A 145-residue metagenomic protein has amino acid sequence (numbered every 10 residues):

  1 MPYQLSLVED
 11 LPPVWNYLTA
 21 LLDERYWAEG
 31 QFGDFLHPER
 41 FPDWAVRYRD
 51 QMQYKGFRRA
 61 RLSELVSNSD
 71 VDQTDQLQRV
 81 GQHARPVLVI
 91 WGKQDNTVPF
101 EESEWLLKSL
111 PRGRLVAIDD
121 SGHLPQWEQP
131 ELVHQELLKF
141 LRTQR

Functional and structural regions predicted by a protein language model:
P2-Y3, Y17-H83: Conserved alpha/beta-hydrolase catalytic His-Asp/Glu region
M52, G56, V98-E101, E128: Residue-level signal for the nucleotide or nucleotide-sugar donor/cofactor binding architecture
S69, Q94-V98: Acidic catalytic loop of the alpha/beta-hydrolase fold
D75-L77, P99-K108: Short alpha-helix in the alpha/beta-hydrolase fold that links the catalytic acid
H83, V89-W91, D95: Short beta-strand/loop motif that positions the catalytic acidic residue of the alpha/beta-hydrolase fold
R112-R145: Catalytic active-site module of serine/aspartate enzymes centered on a nucleophile-bearing elbow/loop
